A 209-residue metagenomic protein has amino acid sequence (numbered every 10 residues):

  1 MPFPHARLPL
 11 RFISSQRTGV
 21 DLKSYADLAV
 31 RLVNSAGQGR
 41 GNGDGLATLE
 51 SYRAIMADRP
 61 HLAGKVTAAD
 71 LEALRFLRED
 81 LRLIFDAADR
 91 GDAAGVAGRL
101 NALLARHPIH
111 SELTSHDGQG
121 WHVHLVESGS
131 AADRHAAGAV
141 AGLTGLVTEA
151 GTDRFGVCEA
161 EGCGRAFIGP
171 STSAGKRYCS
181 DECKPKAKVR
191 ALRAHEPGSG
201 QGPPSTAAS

Functional and structural regions predicted by a protein language model:
M1-V157, E161-G169, Q201-S209: Short helix-coil boundary/hinge micro-motifs
S173-K184: Cysteine-rich micro-motifs
A187-G198: Short metal-binding segments enriched for Cys and/or His
